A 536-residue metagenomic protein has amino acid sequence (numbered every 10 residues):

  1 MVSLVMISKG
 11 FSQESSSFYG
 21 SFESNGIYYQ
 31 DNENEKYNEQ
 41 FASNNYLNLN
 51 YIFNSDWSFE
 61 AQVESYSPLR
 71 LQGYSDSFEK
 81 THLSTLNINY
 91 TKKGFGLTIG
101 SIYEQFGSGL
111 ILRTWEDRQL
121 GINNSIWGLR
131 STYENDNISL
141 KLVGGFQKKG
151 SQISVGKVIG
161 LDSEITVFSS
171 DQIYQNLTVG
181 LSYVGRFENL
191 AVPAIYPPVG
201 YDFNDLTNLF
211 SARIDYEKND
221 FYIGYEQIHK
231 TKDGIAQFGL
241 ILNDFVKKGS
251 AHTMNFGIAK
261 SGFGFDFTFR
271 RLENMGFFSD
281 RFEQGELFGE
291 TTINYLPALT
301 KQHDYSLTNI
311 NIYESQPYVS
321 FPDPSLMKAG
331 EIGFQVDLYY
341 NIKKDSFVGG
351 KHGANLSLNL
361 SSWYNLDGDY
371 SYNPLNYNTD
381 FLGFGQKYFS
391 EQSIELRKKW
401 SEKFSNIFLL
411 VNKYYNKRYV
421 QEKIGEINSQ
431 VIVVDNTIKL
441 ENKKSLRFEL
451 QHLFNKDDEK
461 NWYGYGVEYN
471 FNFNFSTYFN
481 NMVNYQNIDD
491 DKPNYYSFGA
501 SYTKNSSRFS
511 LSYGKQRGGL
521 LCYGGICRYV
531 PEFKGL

Functional and structural regions predicted by a protein language model:
M1-Y19, L49: Bacterial Sec-dependent N-terminal signal peptides
S15-S17, Y28-Y29, E33-A42, I52 (+7 more regions): Signature for the C-terminal beta-barrel architecture of outer-membrane proteins
Y46-N50, S58-Q62, N89: A contiguous strand-loop segment
Y66, E104-Q105: Solvent-exposed loop/turn segments at secondary-structure junctions within structured extracellular/periplasmic domains
T85, F106-S108, T114-E116: Acidic, small-polar-rich N-terminal luminal/periplasmic segments of exported/outer-membrane proteins
I99: Conserved, mostly hydrophobic/aromatic
